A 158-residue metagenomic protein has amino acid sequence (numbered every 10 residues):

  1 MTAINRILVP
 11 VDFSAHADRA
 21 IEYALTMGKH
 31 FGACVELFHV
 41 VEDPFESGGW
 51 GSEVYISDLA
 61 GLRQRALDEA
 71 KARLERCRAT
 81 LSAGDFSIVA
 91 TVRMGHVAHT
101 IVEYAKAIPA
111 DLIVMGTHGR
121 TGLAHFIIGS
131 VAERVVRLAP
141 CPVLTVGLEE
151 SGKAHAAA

Functional and structural regions predicted by a protein language model:
M1-A3, H16, H30, R76-I113 (+1 more regions): Structural beta-alpha unit
T2-S57, E149-S151, A158: Small/aliphatic-rich secondary-structure junction motif
F38, V89-R93, L144: General small-molecule cofactor/ligand-binding pocket signal
S52-S57, A107-I108, V131-A132: Short, hinge-like loop/turn segments at secondary-structure boundaries
I56-A72: A short acidic, glycine-rich active-site loop that binds or catalyzes chemistry on phosphate/adenosine moieties
L112-R134, L148, G152-H155: Glycine-rich, Arg-bearing micro-motifs that act as flexible, cationic patches
C141-E149: Short, flexible loop segments at boundaries between secondary-structure elements
